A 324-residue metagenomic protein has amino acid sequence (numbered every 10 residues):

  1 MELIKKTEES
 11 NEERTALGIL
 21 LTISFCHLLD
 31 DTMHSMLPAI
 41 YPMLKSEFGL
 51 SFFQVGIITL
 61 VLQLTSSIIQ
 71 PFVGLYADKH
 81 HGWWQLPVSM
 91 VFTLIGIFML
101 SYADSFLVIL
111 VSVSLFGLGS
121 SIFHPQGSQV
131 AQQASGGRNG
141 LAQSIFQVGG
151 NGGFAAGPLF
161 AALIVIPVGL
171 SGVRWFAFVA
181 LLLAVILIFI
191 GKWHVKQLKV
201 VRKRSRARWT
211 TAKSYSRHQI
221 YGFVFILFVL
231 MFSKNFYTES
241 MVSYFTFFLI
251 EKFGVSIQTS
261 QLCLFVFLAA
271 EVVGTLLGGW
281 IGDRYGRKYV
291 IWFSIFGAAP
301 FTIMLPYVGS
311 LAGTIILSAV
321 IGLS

Functional and structural regions predicted by a protein language model:
S35, Q63-P71, F154-A155, L268-L276: Residue-level signature of mid-helix packing/kink "hotspots" within the transmembrane helices of 12-pass Major
L37-P38, Y221-V272: Extracytoplasmic gate region of multi-pass secondary transporters
G49, H81, Y102-L107, G136 (+3 more regions): Helix-breaking motifs and short loop linkers at transmembrane-helix boundaries and internal kinks in secondary membrane
I68-L107: Conserved MFS/SLC helix-loop-helix module at the cytosolic interface between two early adjacent transmembrane helices
S112-G149: Cytoplasmic helix-loop-helix junction between adjacent transmembrane helices in 12-TM secondary transporters
F146-V195: Helix-loop-helix hairpin linking two adjacent transmembrane segments in secondary transporters
F176, F189-K213: Flexible cytoplasmic inter-helical loops of multi-pass small-molecule transporters
G282-S324: C-terminal transmembrane helical hairpin of 12-TM major facilitator-type secondary transporters
